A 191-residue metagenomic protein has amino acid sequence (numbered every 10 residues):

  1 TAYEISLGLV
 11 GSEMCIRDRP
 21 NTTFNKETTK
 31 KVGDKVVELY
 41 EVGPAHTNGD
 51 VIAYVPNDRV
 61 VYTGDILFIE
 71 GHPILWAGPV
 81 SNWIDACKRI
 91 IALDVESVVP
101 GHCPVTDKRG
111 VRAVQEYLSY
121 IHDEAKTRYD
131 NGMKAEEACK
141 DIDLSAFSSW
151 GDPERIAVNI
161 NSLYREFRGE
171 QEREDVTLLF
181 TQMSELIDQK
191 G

Functional and structural regions predicted by a protein language model:
T1-I16: Single conserved hydrophobic/aromatic residue that forms the stacking wall/gate of nucleotide- or nucleobase-binding
I5, P20, K26, F68-G71 (+1 more regions): Glycine-rich, flexible loop/turn motifs
L7, T22, V60: Residues that recognize and position ribonucleotide moieties
L7-G8, A92, K140: Solvent-exposed polar/charged
S12-E13, R17-V32, N48, D123: Active-site HxH/HxHxD metal-binding segment of metal-dependent hydrolases
T29, V36, E41-T127: Metallo-beta-lactamase
M133-G191: C-terminal regulatory/interaction regions
